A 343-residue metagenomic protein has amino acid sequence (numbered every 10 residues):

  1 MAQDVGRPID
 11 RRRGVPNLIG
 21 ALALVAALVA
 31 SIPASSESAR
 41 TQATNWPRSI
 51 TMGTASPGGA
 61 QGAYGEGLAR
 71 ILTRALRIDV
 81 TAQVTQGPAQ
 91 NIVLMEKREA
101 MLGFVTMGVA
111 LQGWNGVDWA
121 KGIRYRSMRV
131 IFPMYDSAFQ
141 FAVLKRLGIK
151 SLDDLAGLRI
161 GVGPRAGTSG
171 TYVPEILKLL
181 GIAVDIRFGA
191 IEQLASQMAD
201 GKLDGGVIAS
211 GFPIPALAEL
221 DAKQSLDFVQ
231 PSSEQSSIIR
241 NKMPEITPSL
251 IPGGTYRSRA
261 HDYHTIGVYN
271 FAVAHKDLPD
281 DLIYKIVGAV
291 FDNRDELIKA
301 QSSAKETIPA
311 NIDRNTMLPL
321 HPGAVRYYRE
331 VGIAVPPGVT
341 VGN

Functional and structural regions predicted by a protein language model:
M1-P47, G342-N343: Short, low-complexity disordered leader/linker segments with a strong preference for bacterial N-terminal type II
A39-Q112, K121: N-terminal (or domain-start) structured segment
P47, R77, G87-Q90, K97 (+5 more regions): Extracytoplasmic
P47-A75, V80, S137-D200, D295 (+2 more regions): Bilobed "Venus flytrap"/periplasmic-binding protein-like clamshell domains and structurally analogous long
P47-R48, Q193, D200, S210-F228 (+3 more regions): An extracytoplasmic/periplasmic, membrane-proximal ligand-sensing/linker region
A100-Y135, G211-I214: Acidic, polar ligand-binding/catalytic clefts
M107-V109, V117-W119, L147, A183-L278: Pocket-lining segment of extracytoplasmic ligand-binding domains
R159-E175, P244-T316: Ligand-binding clefts/hinges and TM-proximal coupling segments of bilobed small-molecule sensing domains
